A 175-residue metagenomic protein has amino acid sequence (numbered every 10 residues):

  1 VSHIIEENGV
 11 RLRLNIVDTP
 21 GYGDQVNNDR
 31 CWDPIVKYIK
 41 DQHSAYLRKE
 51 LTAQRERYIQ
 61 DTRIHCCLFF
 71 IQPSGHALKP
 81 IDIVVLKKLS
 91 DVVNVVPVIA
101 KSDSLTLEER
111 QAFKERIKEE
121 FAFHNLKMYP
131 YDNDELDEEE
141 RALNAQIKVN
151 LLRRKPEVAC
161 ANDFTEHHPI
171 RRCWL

Functional and structural regions predicted by a protein language model:
V1-V96, K101, T106-I147, A161-R171 (+1 more regions): Switch- and interface-adjacent substructures of P-loop NTPase systems
K148-R154: Short, disulfide-bonded extracellular cysteine-rich repeat modules
